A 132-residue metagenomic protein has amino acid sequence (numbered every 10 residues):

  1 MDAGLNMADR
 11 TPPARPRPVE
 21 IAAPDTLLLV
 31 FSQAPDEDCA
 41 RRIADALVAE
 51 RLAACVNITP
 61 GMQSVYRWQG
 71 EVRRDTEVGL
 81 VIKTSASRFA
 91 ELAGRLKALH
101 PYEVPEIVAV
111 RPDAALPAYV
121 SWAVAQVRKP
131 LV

Functional and structural regions predicted by a protein language model:
M1-V132: Positively charged, small/polar-rich N-terminal and surface patches that mediate targeting and assembly and bind
